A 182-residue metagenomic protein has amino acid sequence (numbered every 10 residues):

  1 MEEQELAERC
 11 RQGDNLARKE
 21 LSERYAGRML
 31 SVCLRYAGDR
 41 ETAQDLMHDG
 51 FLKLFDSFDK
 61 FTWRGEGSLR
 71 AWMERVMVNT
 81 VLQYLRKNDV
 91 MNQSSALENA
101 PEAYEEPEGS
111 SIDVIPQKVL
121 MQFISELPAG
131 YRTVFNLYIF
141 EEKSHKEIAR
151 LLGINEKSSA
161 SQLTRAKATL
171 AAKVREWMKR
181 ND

Functional and structural regions predicted by a protein language model:
A7-S31: A short, charge-rich alpha-helical start-of-domain segment used by transcription regulators
R11-Q12, D49-E66, K87-D89: Sigma70-family region 2
S22-R40, S57, I124, R175-E176: Amphipathic, Lys/Arg- and hydrophobic-enriched alpha-helical face
S31, D45-L52, G67-N79: Structural recognition of an alpha-helix C-terminal capping motif at a helix-to-coil junction
G50, V76, F135, I148-A149 (+1 more regions): Hydrophobic positions on the alpha-helical face of helix-turn-helix-like DNA-binding modules
K60, E74-S95: Arg/Lys-rich amphipathic alpha helix in sigma70-family domain 2
L82, Y131, F140, K146 (+1 more regions): DNA-recognition helix of helix-turn-helix
V90-V114: Internal acidic/polar
